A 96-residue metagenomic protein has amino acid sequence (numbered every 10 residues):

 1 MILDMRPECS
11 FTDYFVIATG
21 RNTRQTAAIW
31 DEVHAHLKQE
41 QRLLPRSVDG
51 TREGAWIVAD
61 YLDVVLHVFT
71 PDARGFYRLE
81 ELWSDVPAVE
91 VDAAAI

Functional and structural regions predicted by a protein language model:
M1-P7, R24-D31, L43, D49-T51 (+3 more regions): Long, contiguous binding/interaction regions
C9-F11: Short, contiguous, helix-prone interaction/anchoring segments in small proteins
Y14: Phosphate-binding and adjacent anionic-ligand microenvironments
I17-T19: Short hydrophobic/aromatic beta-strand micro-patches that form the beta-sheet surface supporting nucleotide- or nucleic
H34-L37: Anionic-ligand anchoring segments at beta-strand to alpha-helix junctions in alpha/beta enzyme folds, i.e., glycine
